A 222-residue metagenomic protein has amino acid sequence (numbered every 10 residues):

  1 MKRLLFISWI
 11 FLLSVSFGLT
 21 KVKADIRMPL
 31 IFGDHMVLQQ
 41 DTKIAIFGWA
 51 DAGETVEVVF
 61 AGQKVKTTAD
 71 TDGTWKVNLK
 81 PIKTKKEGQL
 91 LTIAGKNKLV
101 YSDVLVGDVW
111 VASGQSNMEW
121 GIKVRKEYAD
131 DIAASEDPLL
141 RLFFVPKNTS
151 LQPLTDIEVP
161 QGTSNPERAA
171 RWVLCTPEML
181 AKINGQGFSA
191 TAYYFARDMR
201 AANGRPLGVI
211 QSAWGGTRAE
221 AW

Functional and structural regions predicted by a protein language model:
M1-A24: Bacterial Sec-dependent N-terminal signal peptides
K23-W222: Cell-envelope and extracellular/periplasmic
